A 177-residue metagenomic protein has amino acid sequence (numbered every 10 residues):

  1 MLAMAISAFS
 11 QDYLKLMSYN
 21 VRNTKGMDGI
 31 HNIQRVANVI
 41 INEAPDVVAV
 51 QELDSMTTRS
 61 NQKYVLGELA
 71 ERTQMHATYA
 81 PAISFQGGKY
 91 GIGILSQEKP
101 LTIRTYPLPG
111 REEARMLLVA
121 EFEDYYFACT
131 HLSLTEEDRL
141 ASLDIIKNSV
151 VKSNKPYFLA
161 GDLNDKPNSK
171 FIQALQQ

Functional and structural regions predicted by a protein language model:
M1-Y13: Bacterial Sec-dependent N-terminal signal peptides
Y13, D28-G29, L53-Y125: Structured beta-strand-rich core segments of catalytic domains in phosphoester-bond hydrolases
Y13, M17-Q34, D54-T58, S133-E137: Acidic/histidine-rich helix-loop elements that form or flank divalent-metal/phosphate-binding sites at the catalytic
L14, D46-V47, P156-F158: Short, Asp-centered acidic motifs that coordinate Mg2+ and/or phosphate in catalytic or ligand-binding sites
S18, V48-A49, C129: Conserved beta-strand positions in the central sheet of alpha/beta enzyme cores
V36, I40, A44-L53: Proline-aspartate-enriched helix->loop->beta-strand connector
A49-Q51, T78-P81, F158-D162: Active-site neighborhood of phospho(di)ester-bond hydrolases with catalytic His/Asp-centered motifs
E136, A141-Q177: Metal-dependent phosphoesterases centered on the DNase I-like endonuclease/exonuclease/phosphatase
